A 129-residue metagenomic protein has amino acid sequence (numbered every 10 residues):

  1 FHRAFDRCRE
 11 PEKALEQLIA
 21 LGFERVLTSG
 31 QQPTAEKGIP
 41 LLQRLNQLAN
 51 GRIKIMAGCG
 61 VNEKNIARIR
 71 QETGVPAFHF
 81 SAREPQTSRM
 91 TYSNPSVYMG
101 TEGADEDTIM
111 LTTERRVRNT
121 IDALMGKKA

Functional and structural regions predicted by a protein language model:
F1-R9, E24-E36, M56-G58: Catalytic beta/alpha-barrel core
R9-K13, E36, P40, L111: Residues at secondary-structure transition points
R9-L21, L45-G51, I55, V61-F80 (+1 more regions): Catalytic cores of alpha/beta
F23-E36, T73-N94: Glycine-rich phosphate-binding active-site loops on the catalytic face of alpha/beta enzymes
L27-Q31, R52-V61, R83-Q86, G103-L111: Short, basic, helix/turn surface patches
P40-L48, R68-T73, T87-A129: C-terminal helical cap(s) of enzyme catalytic domains, especially alpha/beta-barrels
